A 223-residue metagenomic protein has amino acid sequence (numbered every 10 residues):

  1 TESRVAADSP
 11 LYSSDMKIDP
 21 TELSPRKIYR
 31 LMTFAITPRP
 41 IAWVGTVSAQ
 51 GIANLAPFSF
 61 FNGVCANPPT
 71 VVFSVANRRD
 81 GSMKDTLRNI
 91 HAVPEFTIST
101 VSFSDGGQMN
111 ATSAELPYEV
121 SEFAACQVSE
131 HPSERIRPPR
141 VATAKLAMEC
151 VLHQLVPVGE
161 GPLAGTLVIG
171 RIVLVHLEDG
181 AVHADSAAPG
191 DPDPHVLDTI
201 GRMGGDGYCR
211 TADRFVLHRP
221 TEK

Functional and structural regions predicted by a protein language model:
T1-D15: Short, Lys/Arg-enriched N-terminal segments with co-localized hydrophobic residues within the first ~10-30 amino acids
Y12-K223: Basic, polyanion-binding surface patches
